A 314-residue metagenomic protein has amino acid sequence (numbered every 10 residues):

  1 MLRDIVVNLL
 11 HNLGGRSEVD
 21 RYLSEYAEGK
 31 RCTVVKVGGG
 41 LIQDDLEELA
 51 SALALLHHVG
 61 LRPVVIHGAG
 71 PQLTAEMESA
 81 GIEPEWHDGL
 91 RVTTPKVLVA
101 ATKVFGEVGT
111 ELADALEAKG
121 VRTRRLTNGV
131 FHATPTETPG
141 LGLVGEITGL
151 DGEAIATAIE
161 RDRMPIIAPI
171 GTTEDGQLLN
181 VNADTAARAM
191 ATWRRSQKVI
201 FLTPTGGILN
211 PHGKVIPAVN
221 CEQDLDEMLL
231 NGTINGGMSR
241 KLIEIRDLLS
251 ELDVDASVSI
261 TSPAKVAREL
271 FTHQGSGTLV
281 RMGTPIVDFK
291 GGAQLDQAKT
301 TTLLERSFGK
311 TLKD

Functional and structural regions predicted by a protein language model:
M1-D314: C-terminal catalytic "cap/lid" subdomain
